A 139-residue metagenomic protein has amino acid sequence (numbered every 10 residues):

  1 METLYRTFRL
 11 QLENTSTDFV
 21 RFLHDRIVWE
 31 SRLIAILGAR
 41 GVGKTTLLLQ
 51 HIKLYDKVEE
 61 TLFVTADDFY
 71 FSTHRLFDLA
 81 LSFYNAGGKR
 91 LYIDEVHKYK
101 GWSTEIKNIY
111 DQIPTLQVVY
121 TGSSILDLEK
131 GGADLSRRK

Functional and structural regions predicted by a protein language model:
M1-K139: Phosphate-binding site recognition
